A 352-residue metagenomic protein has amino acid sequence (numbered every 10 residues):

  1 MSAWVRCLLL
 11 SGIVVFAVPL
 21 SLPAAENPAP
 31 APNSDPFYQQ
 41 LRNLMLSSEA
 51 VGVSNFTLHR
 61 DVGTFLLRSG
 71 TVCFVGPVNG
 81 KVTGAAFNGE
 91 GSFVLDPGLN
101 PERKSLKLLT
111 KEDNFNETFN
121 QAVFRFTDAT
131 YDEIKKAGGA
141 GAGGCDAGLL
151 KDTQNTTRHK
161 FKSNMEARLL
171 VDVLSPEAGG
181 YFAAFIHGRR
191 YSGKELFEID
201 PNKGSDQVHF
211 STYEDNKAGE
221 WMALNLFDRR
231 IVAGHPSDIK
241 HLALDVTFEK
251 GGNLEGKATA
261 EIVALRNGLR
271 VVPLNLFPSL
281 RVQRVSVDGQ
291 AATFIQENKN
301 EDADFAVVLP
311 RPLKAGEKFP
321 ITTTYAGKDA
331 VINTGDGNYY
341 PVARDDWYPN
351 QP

Functional and structural regions predicted by a protein language model:
M1-V5: N-terminal secretory signal peptides that target proteins for export/translocation
C7-S21: Bacterial N-terminal signal peptides
E26-P352: Acidic/His-enriched low-complexity segments
